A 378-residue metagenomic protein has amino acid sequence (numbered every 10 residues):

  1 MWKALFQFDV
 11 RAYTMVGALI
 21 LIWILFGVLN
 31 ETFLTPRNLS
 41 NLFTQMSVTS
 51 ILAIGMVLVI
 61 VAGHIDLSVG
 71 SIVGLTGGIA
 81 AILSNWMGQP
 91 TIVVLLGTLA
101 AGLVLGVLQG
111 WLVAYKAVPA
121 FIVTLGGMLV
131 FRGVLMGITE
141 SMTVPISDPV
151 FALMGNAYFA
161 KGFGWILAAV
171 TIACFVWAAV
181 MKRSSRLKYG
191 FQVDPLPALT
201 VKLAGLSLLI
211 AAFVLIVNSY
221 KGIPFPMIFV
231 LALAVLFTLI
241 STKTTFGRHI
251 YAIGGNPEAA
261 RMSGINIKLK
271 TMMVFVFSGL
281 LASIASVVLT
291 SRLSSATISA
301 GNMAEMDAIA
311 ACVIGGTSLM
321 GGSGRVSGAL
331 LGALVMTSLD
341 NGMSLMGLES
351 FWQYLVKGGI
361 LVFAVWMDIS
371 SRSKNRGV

Functional and structural regions predicted by a protein language model:
M1-I20, T143, A173-S207, A212 (+2 more regions): Cytosolic-side transmembrane-helix boundaries in multi-pass membrane proteins
I22-M87, Q109-V118, A259, R292 (+2 more regions): Single transmembrane alpha-helix segments in multi-pass membrane proteins
E31-N41, E140, V214-M227, T238-T242 (+3 more regions): Inter-helical junctions in multi-pass inner-membrane proteins, predominant in energy-converting antiporter-like
Q45, A120, P149, K161-V170 (+4 more regions): Loop-to-transmembrane alpha-helix initiation sites
H64, G106, F275-S286, R292-L355: Transmembrane alpha-helical segments in multi-pass inner-membrane proteins
G88-M128, L331-G332: Alpha-helical transmembrane segments within multi-pass membrane transporters and channels
F131-S241, I298, R376-V378: Transmembrane helix-bundle core of multi-pass membrane transporters and related energy-transducing complexes
M181-L196, V235-F275: Membrane-helix/interface signature in polytopic inner-membrane proteins
